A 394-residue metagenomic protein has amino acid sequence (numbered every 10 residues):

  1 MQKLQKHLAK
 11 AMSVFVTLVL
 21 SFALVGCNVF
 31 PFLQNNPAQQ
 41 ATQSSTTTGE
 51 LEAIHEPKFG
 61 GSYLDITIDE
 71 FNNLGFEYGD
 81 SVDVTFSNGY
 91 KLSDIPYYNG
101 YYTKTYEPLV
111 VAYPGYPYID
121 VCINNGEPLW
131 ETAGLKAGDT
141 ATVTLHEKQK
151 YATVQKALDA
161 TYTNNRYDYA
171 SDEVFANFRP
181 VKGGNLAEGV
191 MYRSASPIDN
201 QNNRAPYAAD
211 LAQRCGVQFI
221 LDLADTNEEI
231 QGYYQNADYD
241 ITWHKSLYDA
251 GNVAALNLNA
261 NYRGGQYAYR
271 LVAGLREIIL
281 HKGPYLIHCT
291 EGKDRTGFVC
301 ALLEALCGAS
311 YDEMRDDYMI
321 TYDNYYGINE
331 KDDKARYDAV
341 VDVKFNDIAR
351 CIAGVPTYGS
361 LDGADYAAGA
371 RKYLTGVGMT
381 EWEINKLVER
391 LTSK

Functional and structural regions predicted by a protein language model:
M1-L8: N-terminal secretory signal peptides that target proteins for export/translocation
A9-V29: Sec-dependent N-terminal signal peptides of Gram-positive bacterial secreted proteins and lipoproteins
A11-S13, Q40-Q43: Short stretches within intrinsically disordered, low-complexity N-terminal or propeptide regions
L20, V29-Q40, N125-E127, G134-Y285 (+1 more regions): Cys-dependent protein tyrosine phosphatase-like superfamily
A41-N125, L129-T144: Long, compositionally biased stretches
F59, E77-G79, L280-K282, F298-V299: Short gly/pro-enriched beta-turn/loop segments at secondary-structure junctions
L286, T290: Active-site cradle of extracellular carbohydrate-active enzymes
E291, R295-T296: Ser/Thr-glycine-rich phosphate-binding loops at phosphate-binding pockets of nucleotides, nucleotide cofactors
